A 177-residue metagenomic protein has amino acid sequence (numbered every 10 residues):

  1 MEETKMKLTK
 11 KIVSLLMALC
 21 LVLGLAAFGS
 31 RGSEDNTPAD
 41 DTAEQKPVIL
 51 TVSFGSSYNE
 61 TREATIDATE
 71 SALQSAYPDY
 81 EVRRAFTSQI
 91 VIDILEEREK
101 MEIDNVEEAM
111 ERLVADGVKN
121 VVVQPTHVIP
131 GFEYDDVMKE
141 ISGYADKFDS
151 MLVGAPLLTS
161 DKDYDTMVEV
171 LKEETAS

Functional and structural regions predicted by a protein language model:
M1-K5: Short, Lys/Arg-enriched N-terminal segments with co-localized hydrophobic residues within the first ~10-30 amino acids
L8-R31: Sec-dependent N-terminal signal peptides of Gram-positive bacterial secreted proteins and lipoproteins
S30-S177: Active-site-proximal alpha-helix that buttresses catalytic centers in soluble enzyme cores
